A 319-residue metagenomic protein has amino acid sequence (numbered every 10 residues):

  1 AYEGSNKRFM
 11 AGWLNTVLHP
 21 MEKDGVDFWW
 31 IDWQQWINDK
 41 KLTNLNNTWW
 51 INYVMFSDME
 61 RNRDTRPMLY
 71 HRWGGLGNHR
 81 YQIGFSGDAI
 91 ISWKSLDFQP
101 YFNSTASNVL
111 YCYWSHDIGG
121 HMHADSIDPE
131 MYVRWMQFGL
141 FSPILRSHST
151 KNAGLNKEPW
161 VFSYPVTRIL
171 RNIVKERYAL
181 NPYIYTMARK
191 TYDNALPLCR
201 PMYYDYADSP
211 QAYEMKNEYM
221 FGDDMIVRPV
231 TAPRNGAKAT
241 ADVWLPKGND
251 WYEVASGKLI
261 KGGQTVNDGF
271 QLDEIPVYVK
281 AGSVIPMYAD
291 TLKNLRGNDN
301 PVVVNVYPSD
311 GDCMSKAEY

Functional and structural regions predicted by a protein language model:
A1-I275, V279-A281, M314-S315: Catalytic-domain carbohydrate-binding cleft regions of carbohydrate-active enzymes
E274-Y319: Accessory, solvent-exposed terminal regions and/or long lumenal/extracellular loops of proteins
